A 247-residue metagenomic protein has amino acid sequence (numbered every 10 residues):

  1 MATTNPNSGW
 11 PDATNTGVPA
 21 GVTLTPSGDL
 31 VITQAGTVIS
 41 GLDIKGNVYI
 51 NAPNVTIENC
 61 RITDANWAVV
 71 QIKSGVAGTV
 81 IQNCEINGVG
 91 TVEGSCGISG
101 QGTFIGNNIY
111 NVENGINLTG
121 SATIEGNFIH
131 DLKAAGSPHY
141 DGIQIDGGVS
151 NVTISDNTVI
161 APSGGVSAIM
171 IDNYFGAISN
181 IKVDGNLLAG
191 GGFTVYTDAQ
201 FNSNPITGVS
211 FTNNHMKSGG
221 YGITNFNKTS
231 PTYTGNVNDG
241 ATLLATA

Functional and structural regions predicted by a protein language model:
M1, L118-T119: A broad, low-specificity signal for short, low-complexity segments enriched in glycine/proline and polar/charged
M1-A2, G164-S167, S179: Short intrinsically disordered, low-complexity coil segments enriched in acidic
M1-P26, N204-G208, T212, K217-A247: Acidic, glycine- and Ser/Thr-rich low-complexity intrinsically disordered tracts in extracellular/secreted proteins
A2-T63: N-terminal segments that cap or nucleate solenoid repeat domains
P26-S27, I44-G46, D64-K73, G88-S99 (+5 more regions): Extracellular beta-strand/beta-solenoid scaffold signature
G36-D43, N54-D64, V76-G90, G100-E113 (+5 more regions): Right-handed parallel beta-helix
